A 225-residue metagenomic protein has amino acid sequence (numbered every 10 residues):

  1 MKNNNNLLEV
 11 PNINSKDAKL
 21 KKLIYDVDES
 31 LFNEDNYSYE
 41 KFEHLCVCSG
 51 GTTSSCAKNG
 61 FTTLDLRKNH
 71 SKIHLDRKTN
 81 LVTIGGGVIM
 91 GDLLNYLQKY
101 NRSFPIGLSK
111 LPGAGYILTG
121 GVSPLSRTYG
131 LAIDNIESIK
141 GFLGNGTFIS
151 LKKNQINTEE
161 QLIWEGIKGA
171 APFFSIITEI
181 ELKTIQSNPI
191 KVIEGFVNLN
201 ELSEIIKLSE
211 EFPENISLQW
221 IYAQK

Functional and structural regions predicted by a protein language model:
M1-S123, R127-T128, I193-E194, I205-K225: N-terminal accessory segments
N6, G144, K152-K225: C-terminal cap/substrate-recognition region of VAO/PCMH-type FAD-linked oxidoreductases
K21, S71, D134-E137, E165 (+2 more regions): A short, local hydrophobic-aromatic micro-motif
K41-E43, G144-T147: Conserved SET/PR-domain catalytic core that frames the SAM/AdoMet-binding pocket
S54-H70, L125-N145, I176-I180, I185: Structural signature of FAD isoalloxazine-binding scaffolds in flavoprotein oxidoreductases
S55-A57, H74-R77, Y129-D134, I156-T158 (+1 more regions): Solvent-exposed alpha-helices and their adjacent loops that cap or buttress functional pockets in soluble metabolic
V82, F148-I149: Hydrophobic "anchor" residues
G87, S150-K152: An aromatic-glycine-centered, glycine-rich loop/turn in mixed alpha/beta architecture
